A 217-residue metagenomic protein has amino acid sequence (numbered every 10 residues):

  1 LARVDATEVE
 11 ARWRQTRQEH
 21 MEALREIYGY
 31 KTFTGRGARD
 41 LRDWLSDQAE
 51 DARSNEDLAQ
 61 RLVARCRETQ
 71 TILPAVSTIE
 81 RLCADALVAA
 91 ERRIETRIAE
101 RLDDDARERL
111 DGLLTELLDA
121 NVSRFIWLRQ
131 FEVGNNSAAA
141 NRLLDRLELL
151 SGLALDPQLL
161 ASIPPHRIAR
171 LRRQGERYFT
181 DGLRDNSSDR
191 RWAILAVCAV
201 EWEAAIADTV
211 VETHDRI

Functional and structural regions predicted by a protein language model:
L1-I217: Long amphipathic alpha-helical coiled-coil/heptad-repeat bundle
